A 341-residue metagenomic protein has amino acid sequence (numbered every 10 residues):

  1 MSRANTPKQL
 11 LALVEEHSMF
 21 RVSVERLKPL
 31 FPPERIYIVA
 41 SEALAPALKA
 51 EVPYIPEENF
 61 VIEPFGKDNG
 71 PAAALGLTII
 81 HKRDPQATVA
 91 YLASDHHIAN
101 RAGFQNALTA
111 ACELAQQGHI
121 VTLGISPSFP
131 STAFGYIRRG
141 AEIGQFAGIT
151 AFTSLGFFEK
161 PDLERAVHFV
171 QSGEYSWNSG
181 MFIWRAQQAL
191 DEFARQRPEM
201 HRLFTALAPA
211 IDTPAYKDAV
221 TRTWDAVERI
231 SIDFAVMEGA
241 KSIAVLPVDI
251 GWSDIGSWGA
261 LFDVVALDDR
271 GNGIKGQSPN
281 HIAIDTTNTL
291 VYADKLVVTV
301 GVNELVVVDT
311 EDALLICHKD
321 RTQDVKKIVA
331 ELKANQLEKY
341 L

Functional and structural regions predicted by a protein language model:
R3-A4, A12-A93, H97-G103, T109 (+2 more regions): Conserved N-terminal catalytic core of the sugar/cofactor nucleotidyltransferase
L10, F20, G76, D95 (+4 more regions): Residue-level signal for inorganic ion chemistry
P33-E34, P56-E57, D84-A87, Q116-I120 (+8 more regions): Short coil/turn connectors at secondary-structure junctions
V39, A90-A93, T122-S126, F158 (+1 more regions): Short beta-strand segments
G66-P71, F129-S131, L163-R165, W252-S253: A short acidic, often aromatic-flanked loop/helix-cap motif at beta-alpha or helix-coil junctions that lines enzyme
R101-W224, A244, K319: Conserved core of the sugar-phosphate nucleotidyltransferase
A186-L341: Left-handed beta-helix
